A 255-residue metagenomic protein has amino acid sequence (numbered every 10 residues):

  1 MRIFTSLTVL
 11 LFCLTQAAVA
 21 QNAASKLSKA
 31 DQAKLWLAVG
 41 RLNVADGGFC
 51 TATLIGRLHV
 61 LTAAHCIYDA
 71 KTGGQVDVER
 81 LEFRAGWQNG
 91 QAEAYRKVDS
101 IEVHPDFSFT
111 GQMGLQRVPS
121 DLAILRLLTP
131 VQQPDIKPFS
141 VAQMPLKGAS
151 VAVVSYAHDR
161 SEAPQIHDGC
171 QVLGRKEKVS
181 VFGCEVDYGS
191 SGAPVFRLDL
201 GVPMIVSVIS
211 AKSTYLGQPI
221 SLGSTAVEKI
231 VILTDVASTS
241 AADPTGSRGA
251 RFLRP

Functional and structural regions predicted by a protein language model:
I3-F4, T8, F12-I55, L222-P255: Protease-domain processing segments flanking chymotrypsin-fold serine proteases, especially trypsin-like
Q21-K34, Y68, Q75-V131: Conserved catalytic-core segment of clan PA serine endopeptidases
Q32-L35, L54-I55, Q75-D77, L115-P119 (+3 more regions): Extracellular/periplasmic catalytic domains that process cell-envelope and extracellular macromolecules
L37-E82: Catalytic histidine site
T51-A52, I166-L173: Short beta-strand-centered aromatic/proline hotspots
T53, A70-T72, H104-Q116, I124-D159: Active-site substrate-binding loop(s) of clan PA
T53-L54, E185-I209: Catalytic nucleophile loop of clan PA
A63-C66, V206-Y215: Short beta->alpha transition motifs characteristic of CBS
